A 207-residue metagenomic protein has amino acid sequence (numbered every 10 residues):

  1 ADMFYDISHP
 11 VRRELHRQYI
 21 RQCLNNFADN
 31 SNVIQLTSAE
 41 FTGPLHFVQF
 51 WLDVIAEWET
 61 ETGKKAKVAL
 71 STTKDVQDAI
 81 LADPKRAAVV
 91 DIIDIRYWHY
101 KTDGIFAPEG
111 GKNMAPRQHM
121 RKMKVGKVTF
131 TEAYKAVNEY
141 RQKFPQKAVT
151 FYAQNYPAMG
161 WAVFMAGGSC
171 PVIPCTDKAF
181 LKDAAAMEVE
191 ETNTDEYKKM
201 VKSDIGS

Functional and structural regions predicted by a protein language model:
A1-F4, D103-T131: Charged, glycine/proline-rich intrinsically disordered loops and linkers
A1-L81, K85-I92: Active-site mouth of glycoside hydrolases
S31-A39, I80-Q118, C170: Aromatic- and acid-rich polysaccharide-binding/catalytic face of secreted or lumenal carbohydrate-active enzymes
V33-T37, K67-L70, D91-I95, A148-Y152 (+2 more regions): Structural recognition of the beta-strand scaffold that forms the well-ordered cores of secreted hydrolase catalytic
F41-H46, T73-I80, Y100-T102, A153-P157 (+1 more regions): Acidic-and-aromatic substrate-binding clefts and catalytic sites of carbohydrate-active enzymes
F47-V48, I105-F106, C175: Short, solvent-exposed loop/turn and secondary-structure capping segments
S71, I93-W98, K124-V128: Catalytic beta/alpha-barrel core
R117-F130, K135-T150, Y156-S207: Aromatic- and carboxylate-lined catalytic core of secreted/periplasmic carbohydrate-active enzymes
